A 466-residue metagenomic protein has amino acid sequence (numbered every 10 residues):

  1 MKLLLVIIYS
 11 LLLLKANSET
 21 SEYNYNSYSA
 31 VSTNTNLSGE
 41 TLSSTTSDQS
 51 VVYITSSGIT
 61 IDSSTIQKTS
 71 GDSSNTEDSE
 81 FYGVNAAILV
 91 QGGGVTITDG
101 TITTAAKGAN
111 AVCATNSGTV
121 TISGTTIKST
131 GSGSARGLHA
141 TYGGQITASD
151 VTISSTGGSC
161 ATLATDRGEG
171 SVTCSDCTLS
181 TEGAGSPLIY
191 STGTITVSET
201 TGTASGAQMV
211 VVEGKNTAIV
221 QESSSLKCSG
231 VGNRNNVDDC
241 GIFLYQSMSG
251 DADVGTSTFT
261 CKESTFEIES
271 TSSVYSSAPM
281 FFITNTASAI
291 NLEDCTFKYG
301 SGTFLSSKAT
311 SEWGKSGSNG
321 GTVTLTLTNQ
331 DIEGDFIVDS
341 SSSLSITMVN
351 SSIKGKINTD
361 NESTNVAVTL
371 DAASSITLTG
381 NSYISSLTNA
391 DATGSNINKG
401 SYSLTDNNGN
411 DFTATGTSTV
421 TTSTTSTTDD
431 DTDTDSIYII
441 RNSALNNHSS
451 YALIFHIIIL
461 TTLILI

Functional and structural regions predicted by a protein language model:
M1-I8, Y451, I466: Classical eukaryotic N-terminal signal peptides for Sec-dependent ER targeting/secretion, especially the positively
Y9-E19, L463-I466: N-terminal signal peptide
N17-S74: N-terminal segments that cap or nucleate solenoid repeat domains
E19-N26, T46-Y53, N75-L89, A106-C113 (+10 more regions): Extracellular beta-strand/beta-solenoid scaffold signature
S32-E40, G58-S64, V95-G100, T119-T126 (+13 more regions): All-beta strand scaffolds that present successive hydrophobic residues in beta-strands
T33, S57, T65, A87-V95 (+9 more regions): Alpha-solenoid helical-repeat scaffolds
I337-D429, D433-I440: Extracellular beta-strand/loop-rich repeat segments of large surface/secreted proteins
S443-I466: Cleavable C-terminal sorting propeptides in eukaryotic secreted/cell-surface proteins
